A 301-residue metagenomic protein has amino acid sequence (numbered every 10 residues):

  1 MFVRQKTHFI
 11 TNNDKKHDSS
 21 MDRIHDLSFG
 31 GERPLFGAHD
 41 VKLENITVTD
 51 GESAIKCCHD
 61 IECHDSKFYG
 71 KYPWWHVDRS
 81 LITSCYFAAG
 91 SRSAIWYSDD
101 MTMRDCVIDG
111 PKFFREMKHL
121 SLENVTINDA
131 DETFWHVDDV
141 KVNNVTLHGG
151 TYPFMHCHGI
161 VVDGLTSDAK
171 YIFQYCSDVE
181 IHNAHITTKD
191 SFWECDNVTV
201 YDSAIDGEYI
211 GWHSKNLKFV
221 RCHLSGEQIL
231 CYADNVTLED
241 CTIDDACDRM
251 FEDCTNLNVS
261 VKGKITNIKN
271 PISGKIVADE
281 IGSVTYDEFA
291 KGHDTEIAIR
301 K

Functional and structural regions predicted by a protein language model:
F2-K301: Long, distal/terminal scaffolding or interaction modules with repetitive or compositionally biased sequence
